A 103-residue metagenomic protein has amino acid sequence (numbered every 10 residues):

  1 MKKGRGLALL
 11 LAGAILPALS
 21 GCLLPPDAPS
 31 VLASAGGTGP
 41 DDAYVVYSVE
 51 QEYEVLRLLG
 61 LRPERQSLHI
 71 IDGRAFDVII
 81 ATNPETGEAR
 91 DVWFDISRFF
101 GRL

Functional and structural regions predicted by a protein language model:
M1-L10: Bacterial N-terminal signal peptides that target proteins for export
A18-G21: C-terminal motif of bacterial Sec signal peptides marking the signal peptidase cleavage site
L23-P25: Bacterial signal peptide processing site
D27-S30: Intrinsically disordered, low-complexity, charge-dense segments enriched in Lys/Arg and Glu/Asp interspersed
A33-E52: Solvent-exposed, low-complexity, repeat-rich "mucin-like" stalks and linkers
R57-S67: Charged, amphipathic alpha-helical segments
L68-L103: Short, compact, well-ordered microdomains
